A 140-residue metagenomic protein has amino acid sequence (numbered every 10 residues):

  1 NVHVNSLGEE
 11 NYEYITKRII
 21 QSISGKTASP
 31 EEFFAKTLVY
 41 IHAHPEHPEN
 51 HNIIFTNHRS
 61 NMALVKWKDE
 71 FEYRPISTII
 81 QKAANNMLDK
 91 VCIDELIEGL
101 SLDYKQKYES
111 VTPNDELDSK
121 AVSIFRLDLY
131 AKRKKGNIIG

Functional and structural regions predicted by a protein language model:
N1-G140: Extended amphipathic coiled-coil helices
